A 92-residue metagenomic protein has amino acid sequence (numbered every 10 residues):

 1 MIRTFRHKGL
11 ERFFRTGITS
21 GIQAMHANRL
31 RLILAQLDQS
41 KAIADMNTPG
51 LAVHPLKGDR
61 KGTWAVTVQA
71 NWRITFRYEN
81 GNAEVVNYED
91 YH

Functional and structural regions predicted by a protein language model:
M1, G9, I18, A42 (+2 more regions): Glycine-rich, flexible loop/turn motifs
M1-I33: Arg/Lys-rich, positively charged N-terminal/basic patches that mediate binding to nucleic acids
F5, M25, R29-L32, D38 (+2 more regions): Generic alpha-helix structural propensity
F14, L34, D38-D45: Short amphipathic alpha-helical segments enriched in hydrophobics
N28, Q36-S40, R60-T63, N82: Alpha-helix boundary/capping detector
K41-W64: A short, surface-exposed loop/turn module that caps and links secondary-structure elements
H54-K57, W64-H92: Enriched for short, Lys/Arg-rich terminal
